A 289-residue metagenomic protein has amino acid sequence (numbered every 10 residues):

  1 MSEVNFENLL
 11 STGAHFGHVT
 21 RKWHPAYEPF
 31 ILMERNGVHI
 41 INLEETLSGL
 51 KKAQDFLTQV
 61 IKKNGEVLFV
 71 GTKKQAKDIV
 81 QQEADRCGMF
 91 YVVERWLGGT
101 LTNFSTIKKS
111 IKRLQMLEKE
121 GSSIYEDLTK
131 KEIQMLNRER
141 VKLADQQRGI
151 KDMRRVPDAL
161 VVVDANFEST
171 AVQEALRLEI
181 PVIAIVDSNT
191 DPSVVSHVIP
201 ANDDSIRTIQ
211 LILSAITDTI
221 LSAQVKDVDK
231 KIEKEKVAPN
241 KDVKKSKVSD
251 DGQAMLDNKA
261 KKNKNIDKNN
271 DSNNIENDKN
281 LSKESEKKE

Functional and structural regions predicted by a protein language model:
M1-E3, L221-E289: Intrinsically disordered, compositionally biased charged tails
M1-E66, V70-K73, K77-E120, K130-M135 (+1 more regions): N-terminal cationic and glycine-rich segments that engage phosphates or anionic surfaces
L10, L50, Q81, A165-E168 (+2 more regions): Hydrophobic alpha-helical segments
V38, A53, V60-K73, V80 (+7 more regions): Compact, Lys/Arg-rich rRNA/RNP-binding cores from ribosome-related proteins
A76, F167-S169, T219: Glycine-rich nucleotide phosphate-binding loop and flanking beta-alpha elements of Rossmann-like dinucleotide-binding
C87-V195: Long, charge-patterned amphipathic alpha-helical coiled-coil/hairpin "stalk" segments used as oligomerization
A171-D229: Short glycine/threonine-rich loop/turn motifs
